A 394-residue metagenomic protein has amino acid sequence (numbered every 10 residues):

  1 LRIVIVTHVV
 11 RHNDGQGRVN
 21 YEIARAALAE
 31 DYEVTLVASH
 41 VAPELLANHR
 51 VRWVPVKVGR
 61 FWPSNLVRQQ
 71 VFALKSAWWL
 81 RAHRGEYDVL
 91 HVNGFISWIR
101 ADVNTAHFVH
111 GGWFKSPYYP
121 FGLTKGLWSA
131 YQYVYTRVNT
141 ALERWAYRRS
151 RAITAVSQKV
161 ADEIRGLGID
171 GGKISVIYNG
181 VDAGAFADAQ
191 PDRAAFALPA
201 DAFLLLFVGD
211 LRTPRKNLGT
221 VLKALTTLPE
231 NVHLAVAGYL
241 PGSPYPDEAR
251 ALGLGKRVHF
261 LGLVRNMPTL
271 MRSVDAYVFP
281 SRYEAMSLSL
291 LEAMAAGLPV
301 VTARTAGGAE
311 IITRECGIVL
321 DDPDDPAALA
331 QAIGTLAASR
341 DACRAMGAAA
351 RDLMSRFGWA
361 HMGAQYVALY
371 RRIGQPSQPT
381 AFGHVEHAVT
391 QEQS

Functional and structural regions predicted by a protein language model:
G17-E22, F203, F207, R212-T227: A conserved mid-protein helix/loop that constitutes part of the nucleotide-sugar donor-binding site
R144-V176, V181-A185: A short, active-site helix/loop in glycosyltransferases that binds the activated sugar's phosphate group
A187-P199, A342, P379-H384: A short helix/loop element that forms part of the nucleotide-sugar donor recognition site in Leloir-type
V208-T213, H233-P246: Glycosyltransferase donor-sugar binding loop
L263, R282: Aromatic "clamp/platform" in nucleotide-sugar-dependent glycosyltransferases that forms part of the donor/acceptor
P299-T302: Short hydrophobic beta-strand element within catalytic cores of glycosyltransferases and related nucleotide-activated
A309-G334, D341-A342: Change "using UDP/GDP/dTDP sugars" to "using nucleotide sugars
T335, A342-R356, Q365-A368: A short, well-ordered alpha-helix in the C-terminal region of glycosyltransferases
